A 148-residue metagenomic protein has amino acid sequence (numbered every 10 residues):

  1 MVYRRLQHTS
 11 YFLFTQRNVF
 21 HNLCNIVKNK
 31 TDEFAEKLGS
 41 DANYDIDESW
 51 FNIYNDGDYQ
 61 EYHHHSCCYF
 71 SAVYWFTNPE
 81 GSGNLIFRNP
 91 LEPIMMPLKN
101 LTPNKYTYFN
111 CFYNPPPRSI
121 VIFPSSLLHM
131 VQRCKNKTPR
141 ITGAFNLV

Functional and structural regions predicted by a protein language model:
M1-D41, Y59: Non-heme Fe(II)/2-oxoglutarate
K37-S40, D58-Y62, V73-Y74, H129-R133: Short helix-to-loop capping/linker segments positioned immediately adjacent to catalytic or ligand/cofactor-binding
G39-S49: A short coil-to-beta-strand element that immediately follows conserved catalytic motifs
N43, H64-C68, K135-P139: A generic structural micro-feature
D45, P79-G81, K137: Short loop/turn segments at connectors of secondary-structure elements within structured domains
S49, F70-A72, I141-F145: Hydrophobic residues positioned within well-ordered beta-strands of beta-sheet architectures
F51-I122: Catalytic core of non-heme Fe(II) oxygenases with the double-stranded beta-helix
P103-V148: Catalytic core of Fe(II)/2-oxoglutarate
